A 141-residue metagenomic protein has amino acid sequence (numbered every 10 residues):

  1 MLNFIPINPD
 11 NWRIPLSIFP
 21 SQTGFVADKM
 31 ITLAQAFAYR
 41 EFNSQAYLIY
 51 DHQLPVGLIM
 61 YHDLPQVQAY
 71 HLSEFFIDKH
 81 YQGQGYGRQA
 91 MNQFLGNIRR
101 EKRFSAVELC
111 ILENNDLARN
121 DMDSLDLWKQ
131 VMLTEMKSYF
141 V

Functional and structural regions predicted by a protein language model:
L2-E74, D78-H80, M91-Q93, N97 (+2 more regions): Acetyl-CoA-dependent GNAT
I49, F140-V141: Short beta-strand element of the conserved SAM-dependent methyltransferase core
Q53, G57, G87, S124-D126: Conserved phosphate-binding and hydrolysis motifs of nucleotide-dependent enzymes
D78-N92, E101, E113-N120, S124: Conserved glycine-rich acetyl-CoA-binding loop
I98-C110: Conserved GNAT acetyl-CoA-binding A-motif
L109-R119, E135-S138: Conserved beta-strand-loop-alpha-helix junction that forms the acyl-donor binding cleft
M122-L133: Conserved acetyl-CoA-binding loop of GNAT-fold acetyltransferases
D123-S124, S138-F140: Short, Lys/Arg-rich amphipathic alpha-helical interaction segments that bind nucleic acids or acidic protein surfaces
